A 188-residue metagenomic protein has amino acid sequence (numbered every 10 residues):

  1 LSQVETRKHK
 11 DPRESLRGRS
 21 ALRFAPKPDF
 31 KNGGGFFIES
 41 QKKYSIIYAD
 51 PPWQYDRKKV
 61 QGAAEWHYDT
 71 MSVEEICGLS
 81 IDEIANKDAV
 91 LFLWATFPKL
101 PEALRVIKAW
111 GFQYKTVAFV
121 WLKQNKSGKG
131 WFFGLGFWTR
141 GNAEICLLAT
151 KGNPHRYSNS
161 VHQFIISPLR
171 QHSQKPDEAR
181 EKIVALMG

Functional and structural regions predicted by a protein language model:
L1-G35: Amphipathic alpha-helical oligomerization/scaffolding segments
A21-G188: Class I S-adenosyl-L-methionine
